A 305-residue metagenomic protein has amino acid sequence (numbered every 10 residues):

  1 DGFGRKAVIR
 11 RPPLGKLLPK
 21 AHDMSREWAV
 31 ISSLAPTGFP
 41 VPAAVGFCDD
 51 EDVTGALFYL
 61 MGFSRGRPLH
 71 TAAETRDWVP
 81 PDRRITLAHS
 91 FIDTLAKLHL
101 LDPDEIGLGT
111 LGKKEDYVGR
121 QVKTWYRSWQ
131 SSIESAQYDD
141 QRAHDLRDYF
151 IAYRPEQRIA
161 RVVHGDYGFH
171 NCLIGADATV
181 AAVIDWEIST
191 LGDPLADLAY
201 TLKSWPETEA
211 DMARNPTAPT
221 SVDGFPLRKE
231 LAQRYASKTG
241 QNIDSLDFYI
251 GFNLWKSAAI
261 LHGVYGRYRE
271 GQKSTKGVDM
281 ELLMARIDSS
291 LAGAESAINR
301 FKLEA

Functional and structural regions predicted by a protein language model:
D1-V162, G175-A178: ATP-binding pocket architecture of kinase catalytic cores
P12, H70-V79, T208-D223: Short, flexible, glycine-rich and Lys/Arg-enriched loop motifs at helix boundaries that contact anionic partners
P81-R84, W186-D193, V222: Glycine-rich "substrate-gating" loop/helix at the edge of Rossmann-like oxidoreductase active sites
G112-K113, N242-N253: All-alpha amphipathic helical-bundle segments outside canonical DNA-binding/catalytic cores that form hydrophobic
S131, P216-P226, E230-Q241, A259-A305: ATP/Mg2+ or Mg2+-diphosphate-binding catalytic cores that bind nucleotide phosphates or diphosphates via glycine-rich
V162-H164, F169: Catalytic-loop of the protein kinase fold
L173-T201, E209-A210: Catalytic activation segment of kinase domains across protein kinase-like and atypical kinase folds
